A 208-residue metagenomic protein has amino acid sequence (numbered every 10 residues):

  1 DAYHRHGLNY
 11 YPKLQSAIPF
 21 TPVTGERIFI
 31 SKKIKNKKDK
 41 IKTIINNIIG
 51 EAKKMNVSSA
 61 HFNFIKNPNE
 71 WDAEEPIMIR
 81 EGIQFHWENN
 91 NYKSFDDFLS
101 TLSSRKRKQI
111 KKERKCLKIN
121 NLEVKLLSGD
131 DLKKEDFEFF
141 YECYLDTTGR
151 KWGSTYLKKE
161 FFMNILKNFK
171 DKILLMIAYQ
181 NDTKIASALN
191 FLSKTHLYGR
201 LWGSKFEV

Functional and structural regions predicted by a protein language model:
D1-F29: Conserved acyl-donor/pantetheine-binding loop and adjacent beta-alpha core of acyl/acetyltransferases and related
D1-Y11, N46-V208: A conserved beta-strand-loop-helix scaffold within acyl/acetyltransferase catalytic domains
T21, K37, I41, N63 (+1 more regions): Short capping loops/turns at secondary-structure boundaries
V23-K35, W202-V208: A short, internal acetyl-CoA/4′-phosphopantetheine-binding micro-motif in the GNAT/acyltransferase core
K32-N46: Short, basic, low-complexity termini and linkers enriched in Ser/Thr/Gly/Pro that act as targeting/leader peptides
